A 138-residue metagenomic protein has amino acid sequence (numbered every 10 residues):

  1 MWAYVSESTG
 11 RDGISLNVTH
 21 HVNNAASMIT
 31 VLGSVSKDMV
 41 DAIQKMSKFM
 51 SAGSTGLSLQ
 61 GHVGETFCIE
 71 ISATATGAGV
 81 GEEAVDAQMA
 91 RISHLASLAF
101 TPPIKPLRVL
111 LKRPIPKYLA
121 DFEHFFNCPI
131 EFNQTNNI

Functional and structural regions predicted by a protein language model:
M1-I69, R91, K105, P114-Y118: N-terminal low-complexity or simple alpha-helical regulatory segments that function as activation/interaction modules
Q44-M46, S97-T101, N136-I138: Short, surface-exposed, polar/charged, turn-prone segments marking secondary-structure boundaries
T66-I71, N136-I138: A generic structural motif
T74-G77: A short, flexible beta-alpha/helix-coil linker loop
G79-P103: Core beta-strand-centered patch of the WYL/Sm-like small regulatory domain
P103-I138: C-terminal regulatory or interaction extensions
